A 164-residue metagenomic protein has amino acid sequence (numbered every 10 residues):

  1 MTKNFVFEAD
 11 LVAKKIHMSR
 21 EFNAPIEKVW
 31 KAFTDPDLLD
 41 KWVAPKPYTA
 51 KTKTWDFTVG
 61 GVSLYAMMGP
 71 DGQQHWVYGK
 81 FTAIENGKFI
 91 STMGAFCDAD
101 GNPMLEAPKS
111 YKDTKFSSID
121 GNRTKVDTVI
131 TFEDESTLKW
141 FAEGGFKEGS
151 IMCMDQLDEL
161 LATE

Functional and structural regions predicted by a protein language model:
M1-T49: Hydrophobic ligand-binding cavity/cleft-lining segments
A13-S19, I26, V62, W76 (+3 more regions): Intrinsic-disorder/low-complexity, polar/charged segments enriched in Ser/Thr/Lys/Arg/Asp/Glu/Gln
P25, P70-G72, I84-N86, C97-A99 (+2 more regions): Short coil/turn motifs at secondary-structure junctions
I26-E27, F57-T58, T82-F89, K115-K125: A short, structured loop/turn motif at beta-sheet edges
V29, L39, S63, F81 (+4 more regions): Hydrophobic pocket/interface hotspot
K51-C97: Glycine-rich portal/gate segments that line the openings of hydrophobic small-molecule binding cavities
M93, G101-E148: Beta-strand/loop substructures that line and gate deep hydrophobic ligand-binding cavities in soluble
A162-E164: Short, highly charged C-terminal tails/helix-capping segments
